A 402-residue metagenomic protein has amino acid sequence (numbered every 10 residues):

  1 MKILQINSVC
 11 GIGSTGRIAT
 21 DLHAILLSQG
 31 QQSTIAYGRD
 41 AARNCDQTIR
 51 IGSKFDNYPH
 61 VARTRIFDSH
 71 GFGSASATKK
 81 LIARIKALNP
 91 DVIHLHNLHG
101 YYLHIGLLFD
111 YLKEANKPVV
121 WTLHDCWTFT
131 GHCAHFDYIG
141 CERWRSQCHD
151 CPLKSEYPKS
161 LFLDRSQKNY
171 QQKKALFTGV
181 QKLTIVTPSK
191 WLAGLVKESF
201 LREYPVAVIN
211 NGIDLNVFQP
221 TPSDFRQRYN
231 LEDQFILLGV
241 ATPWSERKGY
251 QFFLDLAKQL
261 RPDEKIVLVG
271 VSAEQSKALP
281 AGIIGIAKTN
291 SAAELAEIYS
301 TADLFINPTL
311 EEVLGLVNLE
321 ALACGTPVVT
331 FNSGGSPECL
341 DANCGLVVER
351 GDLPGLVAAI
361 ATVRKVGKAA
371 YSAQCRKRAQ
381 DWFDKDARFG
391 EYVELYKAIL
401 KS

Functional and structural regions predicted by a protein language model:
G194-K197, I213-R228, K277-A278: Acidic anion/phosphate-binding donor-loop and adjacent secondary structure in glycosyltransferase catalytic cores
L231-K248, L254-A257: Conserved donor-binding/catalytic core segment of Leloir-type glycosyltransferases
A273-A296: Nucleotide-activated donor-binding/catalytic signature segment of Leloir-type glycosyltransferases, i.e., the conserved
K277, N332-A342, L346-V347: Short acidic/histidine- and often glycine-rich active-site loop of Leloir-type glycosyltransferases that engages
K288, A342, L346-L353, T362-G367: Conserved acidic donor-binding segment of nucleotide-sugar-dependent glycosyltransferases
E297-A302: Short alpha-helical donor nucleotide-sugar binding micro-motif in glycosyltransferases
L310: Aromatic "clamp/platform" in nucleotide-sugar-dependent glycosyltransferases that forms part of the donor/acceptor
P327-T330: Short hydrophobic beta-strand element within catalytic cores of glycosyltransferases and related nucleotide-activated
